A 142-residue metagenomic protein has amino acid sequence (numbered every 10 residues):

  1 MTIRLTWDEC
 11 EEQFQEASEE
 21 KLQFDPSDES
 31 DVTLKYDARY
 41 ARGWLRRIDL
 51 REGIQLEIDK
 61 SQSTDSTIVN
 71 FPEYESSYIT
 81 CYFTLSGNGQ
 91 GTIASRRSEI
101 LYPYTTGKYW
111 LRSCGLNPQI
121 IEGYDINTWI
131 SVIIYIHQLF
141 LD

Functional and structural regions predicted by a protein language model:
M1-Q55, Q62: Membrane-cytosol interface segments
L34-D142: N-terminal regulatory/effector-sensing and dimerization cores that precede helix-turn-helix DNA-binding domains
